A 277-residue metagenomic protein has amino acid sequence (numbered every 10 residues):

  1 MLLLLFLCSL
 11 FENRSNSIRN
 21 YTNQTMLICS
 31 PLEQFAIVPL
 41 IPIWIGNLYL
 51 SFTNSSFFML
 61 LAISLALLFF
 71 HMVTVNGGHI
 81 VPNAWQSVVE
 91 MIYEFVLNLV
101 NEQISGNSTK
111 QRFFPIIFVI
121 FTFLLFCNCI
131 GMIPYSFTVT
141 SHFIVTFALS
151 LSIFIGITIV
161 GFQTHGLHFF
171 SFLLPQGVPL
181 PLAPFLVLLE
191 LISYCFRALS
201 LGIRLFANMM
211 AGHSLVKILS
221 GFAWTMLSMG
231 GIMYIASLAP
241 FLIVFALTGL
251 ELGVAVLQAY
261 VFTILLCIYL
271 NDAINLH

Functional and structural regions predicted by a protein language model:
M1-H277: Selective transmembrane helix interface/packing segments
